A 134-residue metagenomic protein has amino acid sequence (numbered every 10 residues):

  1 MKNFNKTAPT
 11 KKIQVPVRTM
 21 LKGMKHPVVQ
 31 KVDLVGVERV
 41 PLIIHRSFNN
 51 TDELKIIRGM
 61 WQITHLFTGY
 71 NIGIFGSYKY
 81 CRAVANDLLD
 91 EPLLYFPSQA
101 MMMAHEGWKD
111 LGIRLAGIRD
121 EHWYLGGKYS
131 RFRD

Functional and structural regions predicted by a protein language model:
K2-G36: Negatively charged, low-complexity tracts enriched in Asp/Glu with abundant Ser/Thr
V40-L42: Compact, well-ordered interaction domains used in eukaryotic information-processing assemblies
N49, E53-Y70: Short aromatic-glycine-(Arg/Gly/Cys) micro-motifs in beta-strand/loop hairpins
L66-Y80: A short, exposed loop/beta-hairpin motif centered on an aromatic-Gly-Thr core
Y78-D90: Short secondary-structure subsegments characteristic of cysteine-rich extracellular domains
L89-S98: Short arginine-rich
Q99-D134: Short, mixed-charge low-complexity intrinsically disordered segments
